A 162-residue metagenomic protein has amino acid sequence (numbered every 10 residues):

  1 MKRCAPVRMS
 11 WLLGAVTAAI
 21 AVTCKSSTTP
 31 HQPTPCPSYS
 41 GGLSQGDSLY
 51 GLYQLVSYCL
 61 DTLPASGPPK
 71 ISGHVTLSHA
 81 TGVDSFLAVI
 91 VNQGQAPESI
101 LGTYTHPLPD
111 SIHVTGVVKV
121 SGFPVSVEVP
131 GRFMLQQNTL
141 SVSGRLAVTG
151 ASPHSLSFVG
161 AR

Functional and structural regions predicted by a protein language model:
K2-C4, A19-P64: Amphipathic/hydrophobic helical signal segments and adjacent flexible N-terminal regions that mediate secretion
K2-L13: Bacterial N-terminal signal peptides that target proteins for export
G14, A19-A21, G73, G102 (+4 more regions): Small side chains
S26-Q45, A96-S111, S141-R162: Edge beta-strand at a domain terminus
L52-T62, S85-V91, H113-K119, S143-A147: Generic short beta-strand segments
D61-H113: N-terminal glycine/threonine-rich, aromatic-flanked beta-hairpin/loop signature
S72-H79, I100-H106, V127-Q137, L156-G160: Hydrophobic/aromatic beta-strand elements that line small-molecule binding cavities or substrate pockets in beta-rich
L108-S141: Acidic, glycine-rich flexible loop segments
